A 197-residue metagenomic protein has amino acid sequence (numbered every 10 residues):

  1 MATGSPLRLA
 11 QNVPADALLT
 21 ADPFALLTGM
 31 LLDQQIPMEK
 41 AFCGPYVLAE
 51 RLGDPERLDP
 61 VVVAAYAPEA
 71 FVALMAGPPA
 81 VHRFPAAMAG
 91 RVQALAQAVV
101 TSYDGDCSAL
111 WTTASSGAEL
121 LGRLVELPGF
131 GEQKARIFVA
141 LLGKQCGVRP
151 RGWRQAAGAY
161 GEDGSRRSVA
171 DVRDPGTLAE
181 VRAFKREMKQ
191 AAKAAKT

Functional and structural regions predicted by a protein language model:
M1-D16, A21, G117-G122, E132-T197: C-terminal accessory module of base-excision DNA glycosylases/AP lyases that mediates lesion recognition and DNA
M1-L9, F24-A25, I36, G53 (+2 more regions): Domain-scale selection of a single, long terminal region that carries the protein's primary operational module
P14-A25, Q35-E39, H82-A87: Structural motif
L27-L31: Short, aromatic/basic-rich helix-turn unit that serves as a nucleic-acid recognition element
Q35-K40, L52-G53, V100-Y103, C146-G147: Short alpha-helix boundary/capping elements
F42-A49: Short Gly/aromatic-enriched secondary-structure transition segments
L52-E126: Alpha-helical ds-nucleic-acid-binding substructure associated with the helix-hairpin-helix region of base-excision DNA
